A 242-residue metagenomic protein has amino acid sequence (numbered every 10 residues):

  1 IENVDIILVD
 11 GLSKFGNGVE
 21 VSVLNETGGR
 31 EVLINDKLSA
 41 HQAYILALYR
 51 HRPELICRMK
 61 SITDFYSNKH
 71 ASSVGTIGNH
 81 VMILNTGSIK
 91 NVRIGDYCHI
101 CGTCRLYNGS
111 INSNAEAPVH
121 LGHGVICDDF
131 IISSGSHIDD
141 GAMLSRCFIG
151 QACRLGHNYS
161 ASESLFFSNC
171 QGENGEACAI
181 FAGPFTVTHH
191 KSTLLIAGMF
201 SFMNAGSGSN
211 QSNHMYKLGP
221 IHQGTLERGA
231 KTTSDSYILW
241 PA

Functional and structural regions predicted by a protein language model:
I1-G16, K69-P241: Structural signal for interior beta-strand "rungs" in well-ordered beta-sheet cores of soluble enzyme domains
I1-G75, N79, A242: Terminal amphipathic alpha-helical/low-complexity segments used for targeting or macromolecular assembly
